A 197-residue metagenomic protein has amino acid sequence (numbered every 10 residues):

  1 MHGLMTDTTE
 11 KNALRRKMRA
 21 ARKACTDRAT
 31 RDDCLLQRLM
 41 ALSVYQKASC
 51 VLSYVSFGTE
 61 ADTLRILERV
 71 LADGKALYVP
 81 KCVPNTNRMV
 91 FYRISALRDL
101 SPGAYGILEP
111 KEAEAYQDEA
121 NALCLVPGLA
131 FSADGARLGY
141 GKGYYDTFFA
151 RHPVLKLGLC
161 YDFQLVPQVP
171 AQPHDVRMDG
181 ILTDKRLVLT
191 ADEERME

Functional and structural regions predicted by a protein language model:
H2-E119: N-terminal active-site beta-alpha-beta segment that forms phosphate/nucleotide-binding and substrate-recognition loops
N87-E197: Conserved phosphate- and dinucleotide-binding cores of soluble alpha/beta proteins, encompassing both enzyme active
